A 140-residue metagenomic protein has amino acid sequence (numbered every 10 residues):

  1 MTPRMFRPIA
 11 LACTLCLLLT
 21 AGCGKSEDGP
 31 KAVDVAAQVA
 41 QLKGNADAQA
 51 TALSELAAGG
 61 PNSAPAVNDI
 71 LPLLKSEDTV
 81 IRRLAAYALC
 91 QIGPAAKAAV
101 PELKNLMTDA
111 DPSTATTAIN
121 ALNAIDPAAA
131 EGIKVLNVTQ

Functional and structural regions predicted by a protein language model:
T2-L11: Bacterial N-terminal signal peptides that target proteins for export
L11, V35, Q49, V67 (+1 more regions): Short amphipathic alpha-helical segments that mediate assembly, nucleic-acid/protein binding, or membrane association
L19-G22: C-terminal motif of bacterial Sec signal peptides marking the signal peptidase cleavage site
G24-P30, Q49-N62, P72, V80-A95 (+1 more regions): Structural detector for internal amphipathic alpha-helices that build alpha-solenoid repeat scaffolds
G29-Q41, P61-K75, P94-T108, A128-T139: Amphipathic alpha-helical scaffolding segments comprising HEAT/armadillo-like alpha-solenoid repeats
L42-Q49: HEAT-repeat alpha-solenoid elements in large eukaryotic scaffold proteins
N45, E77-D78, A110-D111: Short inter-helical turns and helix N-cap capping residues of alpha-solenoid HEAT/ARM repeat scaffolds
